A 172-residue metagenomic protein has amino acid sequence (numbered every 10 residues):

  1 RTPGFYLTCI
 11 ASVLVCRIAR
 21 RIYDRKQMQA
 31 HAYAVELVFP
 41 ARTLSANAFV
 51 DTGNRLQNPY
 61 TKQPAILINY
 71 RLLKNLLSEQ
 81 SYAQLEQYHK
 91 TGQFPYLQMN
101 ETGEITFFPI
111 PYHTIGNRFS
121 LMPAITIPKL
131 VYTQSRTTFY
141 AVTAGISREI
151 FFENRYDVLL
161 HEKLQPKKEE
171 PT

Functional and structural regions predicted by a protein language model:
R1-I68, K74-N75: Canonical alpha-helical transmembrane segment with a positive-inside/aromatic-interface signature
V35-V38, L44-T52, Q87-P166: Aspartyl protease catalytic core from the pepsin/retropepsin fold
P64-I66, Q84, P128: Generic preference for flexible, low-structure residues
N69, S78, L160-H161: Generic structural signal for alpha-helix starts
L72-Q87: Hydrophobic alpha-helical transmembrane segments and immediately flanking/interface helices in integral membrane
K167-T172: A juxtamembrane structural motif centered on a specific transmembrane helix
